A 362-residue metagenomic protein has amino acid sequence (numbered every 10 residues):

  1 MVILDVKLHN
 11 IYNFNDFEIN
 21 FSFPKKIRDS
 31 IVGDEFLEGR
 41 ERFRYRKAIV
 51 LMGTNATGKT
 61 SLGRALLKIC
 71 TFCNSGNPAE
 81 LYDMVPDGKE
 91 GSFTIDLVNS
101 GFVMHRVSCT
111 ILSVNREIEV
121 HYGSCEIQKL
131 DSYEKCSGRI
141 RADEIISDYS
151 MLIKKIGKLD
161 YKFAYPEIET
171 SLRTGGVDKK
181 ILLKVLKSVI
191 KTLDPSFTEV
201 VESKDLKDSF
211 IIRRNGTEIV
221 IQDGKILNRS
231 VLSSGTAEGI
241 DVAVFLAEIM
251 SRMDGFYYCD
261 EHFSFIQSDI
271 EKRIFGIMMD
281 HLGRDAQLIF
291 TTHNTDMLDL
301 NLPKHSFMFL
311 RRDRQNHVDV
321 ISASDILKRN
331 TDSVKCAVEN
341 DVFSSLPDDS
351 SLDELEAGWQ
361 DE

Functional and structural regions predicted by a protein language model:
M1-V2, R273-E362: C-terminal lobe/lid and adjacent interdomain/linker elements of RecA-like ASCE P-loop ATPase modules
V2-L67: Pre-Walker A-like glycine/lysine-rich segment at the N-terminus of P-loop NTPase domains
I3-N20, C70-R252, A337-D349, L355-E362: Phosphate-coordinating catalytic segments in nucleotide- and nucleic-acid-processing enzymes
G58, G235, I266: Conserved glycine(s) of the Walker
A65-C73, L298: DNA major-groove recognition helices of helix-turn-helix
F256-Y258: Walker B motif beta-strand of ABC-family P-loop ATPases
D260-H262: Walker B catalytic acidic pair
Q267-S268, K272: Conserved D-loop-proximal element of ABC-family nucleotide-binding domains
